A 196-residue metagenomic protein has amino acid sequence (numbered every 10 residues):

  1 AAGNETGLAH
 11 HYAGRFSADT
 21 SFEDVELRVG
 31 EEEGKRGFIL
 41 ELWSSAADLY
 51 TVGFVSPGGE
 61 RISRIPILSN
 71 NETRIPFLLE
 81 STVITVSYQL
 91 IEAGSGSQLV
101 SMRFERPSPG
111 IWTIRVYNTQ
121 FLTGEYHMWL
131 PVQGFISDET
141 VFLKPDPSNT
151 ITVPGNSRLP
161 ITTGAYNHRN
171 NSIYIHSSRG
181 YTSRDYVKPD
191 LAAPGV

Functional and structural regions predicted by a protein language model:
A1-V196: Loop-rich non-cytosolic ectodomains and luminal regions
